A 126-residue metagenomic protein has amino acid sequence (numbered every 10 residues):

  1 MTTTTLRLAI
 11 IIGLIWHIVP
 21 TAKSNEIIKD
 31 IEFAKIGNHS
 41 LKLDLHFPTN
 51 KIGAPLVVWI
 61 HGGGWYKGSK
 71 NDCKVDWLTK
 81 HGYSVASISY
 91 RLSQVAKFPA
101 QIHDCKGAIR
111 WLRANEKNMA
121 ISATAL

Functional and structural regions predicted by a protein language model:
M1-A9: Bacterial N-terminal signal peptides that target proteins for export
A9-H17: Bacterial N-terminal signal peptides
A22-I52: N-terminal cap/lid segment of alpha/beta-hydrolase-fold proteins
I52, R113-L126: Gly/Ser-rich "nucleophile elbow"/oxyanion-hole loop immediately N-terminal to the catalytic nucleophile in hydrolases
G53-G64: Short beta-strand element of the alpha/beta-hydrolase
G63, S89-A96: Short beta-to-alpha linker loops that shape the active-site pocket of alpha/beta-hydrolase fold enzymes
S69-I88: Short amphipathic alpha-helix adjacent to the substrate-entry channel of hydrolases
A96-N118: Alpha/beta-hydrolase active-site loop
